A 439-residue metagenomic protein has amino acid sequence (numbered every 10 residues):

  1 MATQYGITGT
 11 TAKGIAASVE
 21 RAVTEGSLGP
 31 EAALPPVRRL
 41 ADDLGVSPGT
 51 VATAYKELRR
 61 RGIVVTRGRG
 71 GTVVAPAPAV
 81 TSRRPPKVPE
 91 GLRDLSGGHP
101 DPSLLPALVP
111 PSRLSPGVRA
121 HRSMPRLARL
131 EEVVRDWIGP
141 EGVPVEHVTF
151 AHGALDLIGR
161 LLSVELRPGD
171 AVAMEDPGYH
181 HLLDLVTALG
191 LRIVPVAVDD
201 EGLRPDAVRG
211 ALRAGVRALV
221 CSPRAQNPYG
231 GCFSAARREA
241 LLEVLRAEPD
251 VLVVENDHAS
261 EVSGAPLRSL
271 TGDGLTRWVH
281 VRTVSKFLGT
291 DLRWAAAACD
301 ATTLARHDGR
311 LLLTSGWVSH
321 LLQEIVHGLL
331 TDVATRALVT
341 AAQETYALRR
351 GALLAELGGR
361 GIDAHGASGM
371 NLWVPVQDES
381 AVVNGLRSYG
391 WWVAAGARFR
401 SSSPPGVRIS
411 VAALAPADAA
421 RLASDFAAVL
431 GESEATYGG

Functional and structural regions predicted by a protein language model:
M1-R119, E132, L312-V318, L330 (+5 more regions): N-terminal basic, amphipathic alpha-helical segments
V51, L95, V134, V148 (+10 more regions): Generic structural signal for small/hydrophobic residues in well-ordered secondary structure, especially within
V64, A171, R192, L252 (+2 more regions): Residue-level detector of anion-binding/catalytic polar loops
P100, P223-Q226, K286, L414: Short glycine-rich anion-binding loops that position phosphate/pyrophosphate groups of nucleotides and phosphorylated
R119-P249, E261-G274, E434: Conserved core of the PLP fold type I
H280-Q343: Conserved core segment of the aminotransferase class I/II
Q343-L354, I362-P375: Conserved glycine-rich beta-strand-loop-beta hairpin in the small C-terminal domain of fold type I
